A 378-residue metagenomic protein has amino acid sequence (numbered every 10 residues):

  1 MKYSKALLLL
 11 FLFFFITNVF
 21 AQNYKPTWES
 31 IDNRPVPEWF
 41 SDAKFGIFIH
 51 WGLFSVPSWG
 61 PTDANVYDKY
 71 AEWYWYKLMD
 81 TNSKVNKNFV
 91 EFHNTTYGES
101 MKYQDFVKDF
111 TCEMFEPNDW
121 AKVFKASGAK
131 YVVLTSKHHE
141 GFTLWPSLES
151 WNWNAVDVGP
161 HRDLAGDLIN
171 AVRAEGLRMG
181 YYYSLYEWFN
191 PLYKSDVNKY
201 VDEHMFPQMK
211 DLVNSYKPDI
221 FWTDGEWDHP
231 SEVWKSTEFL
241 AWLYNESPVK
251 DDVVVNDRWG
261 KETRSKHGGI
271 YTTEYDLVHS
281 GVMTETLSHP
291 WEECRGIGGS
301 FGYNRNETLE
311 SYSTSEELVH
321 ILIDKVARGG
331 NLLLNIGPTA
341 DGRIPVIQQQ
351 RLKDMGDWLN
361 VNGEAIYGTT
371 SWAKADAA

Functional and structural regions predicted by a protein language model:
M1-Q22: Bacterial Sec-dependent N-terminal signal peptides
A21-A378: Mature catalytic domains of secreted/periplasmic carbohydrate-active enzymes
